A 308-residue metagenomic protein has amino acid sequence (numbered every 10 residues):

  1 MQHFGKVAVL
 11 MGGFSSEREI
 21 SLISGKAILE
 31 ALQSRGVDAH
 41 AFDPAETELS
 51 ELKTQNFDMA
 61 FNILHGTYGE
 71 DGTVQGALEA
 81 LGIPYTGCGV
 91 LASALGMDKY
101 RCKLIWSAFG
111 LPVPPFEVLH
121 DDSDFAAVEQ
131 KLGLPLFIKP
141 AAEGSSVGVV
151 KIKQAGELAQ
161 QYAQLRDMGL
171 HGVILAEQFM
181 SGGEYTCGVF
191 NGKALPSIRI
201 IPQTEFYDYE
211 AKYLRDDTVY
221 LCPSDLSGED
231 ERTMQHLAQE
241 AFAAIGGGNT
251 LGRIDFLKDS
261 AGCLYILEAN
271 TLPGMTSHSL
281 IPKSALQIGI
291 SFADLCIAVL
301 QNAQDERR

Functional and structural regions predicted by a protein language model:
M1-L104, H120-A127, A298, N302-R308: ATP-binding N-terminal substructure of ATP-dependent carboxylate-amine bond-forming enzymes
M1-M11, T54, L95-E177, S181-G182: Active-site nucleotide/adenylate-binding loops and adjacent lid/helix of ATP-dependent enzymes
A39, P84-Y85, V113, L136 (+1 more regions): Hydrophobic beta-strand scaffold residues
G66, Q203, N270-S284: Glycine-rich phosphate/pyrophosphate-binding beta-alpha loops
K153, E157-H236, S260-Y265: Phosphate-binding site of ATP-dependent enzymes
Q178, A243-M275, A285: Conserved metal-phosphate-binding beta-hairpin within the catalytic cores of diverse ATP-dependent phosphoryl-transfer
R199-G252, K283-R308: Active-site "cap" helix and flanking loop/linker of ATP-utilizing ligase/carboxylase catalytic domains
